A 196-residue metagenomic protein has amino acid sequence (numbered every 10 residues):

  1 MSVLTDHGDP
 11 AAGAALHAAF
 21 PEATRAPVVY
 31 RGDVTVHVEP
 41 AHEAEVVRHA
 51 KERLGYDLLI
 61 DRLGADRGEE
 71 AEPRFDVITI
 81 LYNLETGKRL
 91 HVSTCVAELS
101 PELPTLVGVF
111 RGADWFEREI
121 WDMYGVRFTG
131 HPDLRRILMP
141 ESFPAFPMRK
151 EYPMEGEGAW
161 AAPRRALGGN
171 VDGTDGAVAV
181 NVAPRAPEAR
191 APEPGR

Functional and structural regions predicted by a protein language model:
M1-R196: Terminal low-complexity/charged segments
